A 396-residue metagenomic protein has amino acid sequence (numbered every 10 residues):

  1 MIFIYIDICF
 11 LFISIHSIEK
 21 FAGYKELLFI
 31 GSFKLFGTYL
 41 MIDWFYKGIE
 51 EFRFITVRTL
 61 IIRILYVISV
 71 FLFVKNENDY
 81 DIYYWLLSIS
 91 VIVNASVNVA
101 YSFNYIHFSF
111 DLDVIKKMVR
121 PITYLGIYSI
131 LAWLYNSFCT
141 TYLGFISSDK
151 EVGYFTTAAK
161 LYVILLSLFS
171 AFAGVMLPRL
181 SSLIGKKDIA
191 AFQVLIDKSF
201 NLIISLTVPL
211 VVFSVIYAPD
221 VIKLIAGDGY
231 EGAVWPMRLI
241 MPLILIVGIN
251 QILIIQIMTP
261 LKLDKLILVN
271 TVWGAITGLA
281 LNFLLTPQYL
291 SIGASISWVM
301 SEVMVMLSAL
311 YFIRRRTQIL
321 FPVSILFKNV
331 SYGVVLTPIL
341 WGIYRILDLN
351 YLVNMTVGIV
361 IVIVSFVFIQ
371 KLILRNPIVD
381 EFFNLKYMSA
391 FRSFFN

Functional and structural regions predicted by a protein language model:
M1, A158, Y162-T207, L253-P260: Helix-loop junctions and terminal segments of transmembrane helices in multi-pass membrane transport/translocation
M1-H16, E26, A190-L210, N270: Membrane-water interface segments that mark the loop-to-transmembrane alpha-helix transition
S14-G31, S214-I249: Interfacial segments at transmembrane-helix termini and the short loops linking adjacent helices
I30-K47, R58-Y66, Y83-V99, Y128 (+7 more regions): Short runs within selected transmembrane alpha-helices of multi-pass transporters and secretion channels
R53, Y80-L87, S96-N136, V175 (+4 more regions): Interhelical loop/hinge segments that connect adjacent transmembrane helices in multipass membrane
L72-N76, W133-L165, M176-L183, S214-G229 (+1 more regions): Helix-terminus/linker motif at the lipid-water interface of multi-pass membrane proteins
Y80, K117-L125, L143-L166, A190-L195 (+1 more regions): Interfacial/gating helices of multi-pass transporter permease domains
G342-N396: Membrane-proximal transmembrane or re-entrant/amphipathic helices at the cytosolic face
